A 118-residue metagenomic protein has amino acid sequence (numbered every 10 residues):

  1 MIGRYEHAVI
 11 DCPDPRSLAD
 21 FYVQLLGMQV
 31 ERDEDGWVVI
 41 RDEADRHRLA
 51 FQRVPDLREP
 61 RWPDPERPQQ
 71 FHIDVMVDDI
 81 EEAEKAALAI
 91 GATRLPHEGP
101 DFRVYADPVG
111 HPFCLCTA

Functional and structural regions predicted by a protein language model:
M1-D20, Q70-V77, C116: N-terminal beta-strand motif that seeds the catalytic metal site of vicinal oxygen chelate
E6-V9, R48, G91: Short, charged low-complexity linear motifs
P13-P15, P68-V109: Vicinal oxygen chelate
Y22, V109-P112: Short, glycine-anchored, charge-dense loop/turn motifs used at functional sites
L25-V30, I90-R94: Conserved acetyl-CoA-binding loop of GNAT-fold acetyltransferases
Q29-R67, P112-A118: Conserved short beta-strand elements that form part of the metal-binding/catalytic scaffold of enzyme active sites
